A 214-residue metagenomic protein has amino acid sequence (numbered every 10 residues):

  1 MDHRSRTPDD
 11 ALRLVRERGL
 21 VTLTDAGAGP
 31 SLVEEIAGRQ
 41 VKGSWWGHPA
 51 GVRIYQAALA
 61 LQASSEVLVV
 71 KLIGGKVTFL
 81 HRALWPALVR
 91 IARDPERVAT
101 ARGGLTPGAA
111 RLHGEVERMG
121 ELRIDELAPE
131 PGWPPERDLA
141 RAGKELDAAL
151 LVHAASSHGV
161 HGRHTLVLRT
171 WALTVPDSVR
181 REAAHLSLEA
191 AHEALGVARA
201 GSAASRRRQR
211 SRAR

Functional and structural regions predicted by a protein language model:
M1-R214: Long, low-complexity intrinsically disordered regions
